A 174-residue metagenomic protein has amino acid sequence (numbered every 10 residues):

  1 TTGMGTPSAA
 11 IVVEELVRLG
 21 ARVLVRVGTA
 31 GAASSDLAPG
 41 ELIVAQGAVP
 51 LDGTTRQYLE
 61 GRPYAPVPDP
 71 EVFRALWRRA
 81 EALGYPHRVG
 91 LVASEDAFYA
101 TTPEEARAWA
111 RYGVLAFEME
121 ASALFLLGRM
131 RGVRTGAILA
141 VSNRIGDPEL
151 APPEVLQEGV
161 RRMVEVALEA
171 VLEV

Functional and structural regions predicted by a protein language model:
T1, V23-V27, V44, H87-S94 (+2 more regions): General beta-strand structural signal in soluble alpha/beta enzymes
T1-P66, P70-R74: Metabolite-binding pocket within alpha/beta catalytic cores that recognizes anionic/polar moieties
G5-A9, A65, D69-F73, Y85 (+4 more regions): Generic structural signal for well-ordered, non-membrane alpha-helical segments in soluble metabolic enzymes
G31, A93-F98, A123, R131 (+1 more regions): Glycine-rich beta-alpha junction loops
R62-Y112: Active-site rim beta-loop-alpha module in soluble metabolic enzymes
A75-L83, L127, V166-V174: Generic non-transmembrane alpha-helical segments
P103-G136, A140-S142: A C-terminal functional module that forms or caps the active site or interfaces directly with catalytic machinery
I145-V174: His/Asp/Glu-rich mid-to-C-terminal helical/loop segments that flank catalytic regions of hydrolases
